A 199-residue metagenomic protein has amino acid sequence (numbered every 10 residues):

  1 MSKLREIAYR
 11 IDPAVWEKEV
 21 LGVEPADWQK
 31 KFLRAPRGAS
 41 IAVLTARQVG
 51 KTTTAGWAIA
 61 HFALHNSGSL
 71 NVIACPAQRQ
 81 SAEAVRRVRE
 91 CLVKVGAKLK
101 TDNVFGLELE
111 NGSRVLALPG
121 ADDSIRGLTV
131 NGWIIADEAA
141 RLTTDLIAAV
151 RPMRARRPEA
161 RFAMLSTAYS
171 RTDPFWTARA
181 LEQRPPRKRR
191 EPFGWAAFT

Functional and structural regions predicted by a protein language model:
M1-T199: Phosphate/NTP-binding elements of NTP-utilizing enzymes
